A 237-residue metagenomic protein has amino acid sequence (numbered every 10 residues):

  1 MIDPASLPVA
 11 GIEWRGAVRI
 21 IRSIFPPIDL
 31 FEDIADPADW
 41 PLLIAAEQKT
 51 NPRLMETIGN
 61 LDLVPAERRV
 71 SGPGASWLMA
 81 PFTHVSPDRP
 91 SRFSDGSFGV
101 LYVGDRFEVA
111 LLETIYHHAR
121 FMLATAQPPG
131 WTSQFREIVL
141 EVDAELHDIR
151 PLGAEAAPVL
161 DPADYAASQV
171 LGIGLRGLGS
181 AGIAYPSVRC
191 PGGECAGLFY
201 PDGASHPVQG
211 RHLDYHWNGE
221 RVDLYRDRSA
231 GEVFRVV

Functional and structural regions predicted by a protein language model:
M1-L63, E67-S94, Y116-V237: Active-site and NAD+-binding cores of ADP-ribose-processing enzymes
G99-V103: A short, exposed loop/beta-hairpin motif centered on an aromatic-Gly-Thr core
